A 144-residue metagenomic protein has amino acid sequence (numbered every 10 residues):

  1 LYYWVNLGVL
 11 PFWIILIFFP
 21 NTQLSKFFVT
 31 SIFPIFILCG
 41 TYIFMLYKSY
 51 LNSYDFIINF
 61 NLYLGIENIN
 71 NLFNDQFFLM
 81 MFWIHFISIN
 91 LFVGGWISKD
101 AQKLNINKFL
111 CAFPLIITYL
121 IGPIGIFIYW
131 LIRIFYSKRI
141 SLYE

Functional and structural regions predicted by a protein language model:
W4, M81-S88, I116: Hydrophobic alpha-helical transmembrane segments of multi-pass membrane proteins
V5-L24: N-terminal signal-anchor/start-transfer transmembrane helix
P11, L91-S98: Alpha-helical transmembrane segments of polytopic integral membrane proteins, especially the permease/helical cores
Q23-F44: Loop-to-helix transition at the N-terminal end of transmembrane alpha-helices
C39-N59: Transmembrane alpha-helix/helix-exit interface in multi-pass inner-membrane proteins
I66-M81: Short aromatic-rich membrane-water interface segments that cap or initiate transmembrane helices in multi-pass membrane
C111-F135: Hydrophobic, aromatic-rich membrane-embedded alpha-helical segments
I132-E144: Membrane-interface alpha-helices
